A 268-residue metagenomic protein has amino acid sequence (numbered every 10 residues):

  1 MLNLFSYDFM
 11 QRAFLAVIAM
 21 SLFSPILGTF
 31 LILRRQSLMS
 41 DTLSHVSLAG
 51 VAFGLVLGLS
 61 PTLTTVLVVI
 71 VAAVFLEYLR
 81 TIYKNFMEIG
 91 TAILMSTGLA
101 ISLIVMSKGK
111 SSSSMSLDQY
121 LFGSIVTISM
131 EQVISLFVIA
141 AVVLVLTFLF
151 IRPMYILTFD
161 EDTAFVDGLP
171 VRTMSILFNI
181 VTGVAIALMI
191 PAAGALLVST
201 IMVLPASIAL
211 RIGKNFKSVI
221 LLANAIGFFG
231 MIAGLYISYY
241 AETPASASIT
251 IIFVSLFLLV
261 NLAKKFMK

Functional and structural regions predicted by a protein language model:
M1-L22: Membrane-interfacial amphipathic/re-entrant helices at transmembrane-helix boundaries
M10-R12, Y83, T91-L149: Transmembrane helix-bundle core of multi-pass membrane transporters and related energy-transducing complexes
F14-A19, T62-L67, G90-I93, V133-V138 (+3 more regions): Hydrophobic alpha-helical transmembrane segments
T29-S112, A209-L221, Y240-A241, K265-F266: Short loop segments and helix-boundary regions at transmembrane helix junctions of multi-pass inner-membrane proteins
V46-V56, L94-V105, G123, T127 (+4 more regions): Small-residue-rich segments of transmembrane alpha-helices in multi-pass membrane proteins, especially helix faces
V145-F178: Membrane-helix/interface signature in polytopic inner-membrane proteins
A192, V198-A247: Transmembrane alpha-helical segments in multi-pass inner-membrane proteins
S246-K268: Cytosolic-side transmembrane-helix boundaries in multi-pass membrane proteins
